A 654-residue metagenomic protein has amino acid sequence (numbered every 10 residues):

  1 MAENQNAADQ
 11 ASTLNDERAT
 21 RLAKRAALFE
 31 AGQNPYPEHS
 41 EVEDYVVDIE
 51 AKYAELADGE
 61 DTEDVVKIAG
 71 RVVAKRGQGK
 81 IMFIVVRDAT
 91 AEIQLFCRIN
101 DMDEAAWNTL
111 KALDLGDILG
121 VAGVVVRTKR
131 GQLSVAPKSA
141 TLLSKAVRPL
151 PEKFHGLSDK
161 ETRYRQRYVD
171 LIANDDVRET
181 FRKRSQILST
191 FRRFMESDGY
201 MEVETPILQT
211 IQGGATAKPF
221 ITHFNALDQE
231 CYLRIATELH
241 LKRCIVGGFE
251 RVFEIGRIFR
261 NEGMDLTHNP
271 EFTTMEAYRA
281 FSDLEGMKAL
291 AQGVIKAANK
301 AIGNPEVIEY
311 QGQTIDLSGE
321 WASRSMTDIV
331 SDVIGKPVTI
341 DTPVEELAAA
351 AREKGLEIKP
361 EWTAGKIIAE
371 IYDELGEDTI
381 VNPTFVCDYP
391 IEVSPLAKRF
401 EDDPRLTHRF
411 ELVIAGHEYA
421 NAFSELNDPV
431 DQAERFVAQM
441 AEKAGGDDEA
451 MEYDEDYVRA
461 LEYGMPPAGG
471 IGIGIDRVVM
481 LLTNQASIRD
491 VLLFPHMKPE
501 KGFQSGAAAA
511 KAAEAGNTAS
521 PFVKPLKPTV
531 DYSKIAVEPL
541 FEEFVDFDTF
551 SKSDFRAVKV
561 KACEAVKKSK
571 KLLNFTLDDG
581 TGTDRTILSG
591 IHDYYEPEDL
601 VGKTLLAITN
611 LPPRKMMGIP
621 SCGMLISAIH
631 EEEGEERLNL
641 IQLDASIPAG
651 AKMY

Functional and structural regions predicted by a protein language model:
M1-E543, T549-K559, T581-T583, D593 (+2 more regions): Class II aminoacyl-tRNA synthetase catalytic cores and aaRS-like
V86, L572-L577: Short Gly/aromatic-enriched secondary-structure transition segments
E564-A565: An active-site-proximal beta-strand-loop segment
T586-I587: Conserved RecA-like helicase motor-core motifs
